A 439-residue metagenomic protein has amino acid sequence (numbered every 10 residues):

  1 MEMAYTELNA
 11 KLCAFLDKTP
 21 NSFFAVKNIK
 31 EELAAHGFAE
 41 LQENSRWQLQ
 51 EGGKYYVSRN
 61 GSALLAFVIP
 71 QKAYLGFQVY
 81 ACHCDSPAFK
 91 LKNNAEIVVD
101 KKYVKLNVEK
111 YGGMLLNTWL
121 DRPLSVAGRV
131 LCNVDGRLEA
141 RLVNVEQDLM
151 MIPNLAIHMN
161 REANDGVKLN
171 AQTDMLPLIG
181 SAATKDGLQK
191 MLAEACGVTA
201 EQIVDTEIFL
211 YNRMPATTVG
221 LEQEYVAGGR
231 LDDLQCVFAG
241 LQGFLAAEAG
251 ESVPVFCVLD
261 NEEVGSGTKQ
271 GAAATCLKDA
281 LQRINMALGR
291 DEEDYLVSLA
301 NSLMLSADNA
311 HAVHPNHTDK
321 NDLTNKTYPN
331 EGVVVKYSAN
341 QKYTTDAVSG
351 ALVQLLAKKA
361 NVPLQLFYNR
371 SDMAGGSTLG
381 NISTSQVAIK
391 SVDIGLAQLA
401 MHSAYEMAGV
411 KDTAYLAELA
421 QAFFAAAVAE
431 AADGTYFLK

Functional and structural regions predicted by a protein language model:
M1-K439: N-terminal hydrophobic/helix-forming segments and targeting peptides
